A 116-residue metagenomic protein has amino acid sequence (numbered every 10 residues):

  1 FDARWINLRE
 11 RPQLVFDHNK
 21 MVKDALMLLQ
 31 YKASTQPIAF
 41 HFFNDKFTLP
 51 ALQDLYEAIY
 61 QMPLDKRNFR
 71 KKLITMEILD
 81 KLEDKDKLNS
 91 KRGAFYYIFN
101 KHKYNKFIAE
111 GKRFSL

Functional and structural regions predicted by a protein language model:
F1-A33, D45-P50, N68-L73, K112-L116: NUDIX/MutT-family hydrolases
R9-R11, L79, H102: Activation segment
D24, I38, D54-L55: Pre-recognition alpha-helix immediately N-terminal to the DNA-recognition helix within helix-turn-helix or winged-helix
T35-F42: Conserved interaction-surface patches within small, structured recognition/assembly domains
F42-F43, I59: Short helix-capping/hinge SLiMs at alpha-helix to coil transitions
D54-P63: Short helix-coil junctions and helix-kink-helix linkers
L64-L82: Charge-enriched amphipathic alpha-helical scaffolds
E83-L116: Long, intrinsically disordered, low-complexity Ser/Thr/Pro-rich regulatory/activation regions of nuclear proteins
